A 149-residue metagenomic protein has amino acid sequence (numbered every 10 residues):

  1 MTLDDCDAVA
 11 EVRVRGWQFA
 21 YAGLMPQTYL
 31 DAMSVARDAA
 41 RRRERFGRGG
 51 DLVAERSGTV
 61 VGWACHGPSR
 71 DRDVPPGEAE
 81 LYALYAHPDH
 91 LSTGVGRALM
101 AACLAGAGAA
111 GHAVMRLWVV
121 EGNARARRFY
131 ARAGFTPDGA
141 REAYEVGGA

Functional and structural regions predicted by a protein language model:
L3-C6, A10-L91, R97-G106, A110 (+1 more regions): Acetyl-CoA-dependent GNAT
G77-A79, A113-A149: C-terminal "cap" of GNAT-fold acetyltransferases
